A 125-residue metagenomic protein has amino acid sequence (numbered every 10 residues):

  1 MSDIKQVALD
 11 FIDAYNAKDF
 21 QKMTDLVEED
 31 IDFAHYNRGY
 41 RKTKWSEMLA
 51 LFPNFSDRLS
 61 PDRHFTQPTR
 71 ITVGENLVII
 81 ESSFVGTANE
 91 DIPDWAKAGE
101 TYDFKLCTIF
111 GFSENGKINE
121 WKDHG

Functional and structural regions predicted by a protein language model:
S2-E29, R58: Short acidic-aromatic low-complexity motifs
A8, I12-Y15, V27, M48 (+3 more regions): Hydrophobic alpha-helical core bundles mediating ligand binding, dimerization, or RNAP-core interactions
A8-F11, K22-T24, I31, M48 (+3 more regions): Hydrophobic pocket/interface hotspot
K22-E75, T87: A solvent-exposed, acidic/Ser-Thr-rich amphipathic alpha-helical stretch
P61-D62, E100-Y102: Short loop/turn motifs at secondary-structure junctions and domain boundaries
I79, D103-G125: Short beta-strand edge/turn micro-motifs at domain boundaries
E81-D91: Generic short beta-strand segments
E90-G99: Short, surface-exposed loop/helix-turn segments at secondary-structure junctions that function as lids/hinges flanking
